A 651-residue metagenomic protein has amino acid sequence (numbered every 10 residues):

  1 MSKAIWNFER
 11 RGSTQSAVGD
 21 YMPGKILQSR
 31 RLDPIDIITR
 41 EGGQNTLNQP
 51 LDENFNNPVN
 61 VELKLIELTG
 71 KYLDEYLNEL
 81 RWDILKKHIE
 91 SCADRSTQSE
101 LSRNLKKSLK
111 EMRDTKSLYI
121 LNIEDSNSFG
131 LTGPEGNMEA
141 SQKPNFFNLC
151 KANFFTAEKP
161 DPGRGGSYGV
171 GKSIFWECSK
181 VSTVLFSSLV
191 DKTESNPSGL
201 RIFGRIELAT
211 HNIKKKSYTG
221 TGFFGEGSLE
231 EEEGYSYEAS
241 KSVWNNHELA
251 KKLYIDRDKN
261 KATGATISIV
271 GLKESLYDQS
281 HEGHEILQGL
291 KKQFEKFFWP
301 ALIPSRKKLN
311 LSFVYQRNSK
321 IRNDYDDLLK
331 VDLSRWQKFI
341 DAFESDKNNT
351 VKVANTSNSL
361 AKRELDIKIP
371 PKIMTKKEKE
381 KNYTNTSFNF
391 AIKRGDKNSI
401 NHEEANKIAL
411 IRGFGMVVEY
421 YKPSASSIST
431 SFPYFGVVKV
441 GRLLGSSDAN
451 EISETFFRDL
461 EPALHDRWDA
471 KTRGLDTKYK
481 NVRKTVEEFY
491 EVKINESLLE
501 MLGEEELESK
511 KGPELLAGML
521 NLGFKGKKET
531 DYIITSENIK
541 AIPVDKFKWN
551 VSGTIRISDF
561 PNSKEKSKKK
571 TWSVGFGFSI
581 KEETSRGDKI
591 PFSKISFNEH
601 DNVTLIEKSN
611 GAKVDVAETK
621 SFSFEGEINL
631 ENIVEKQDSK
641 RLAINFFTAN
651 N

Functional and structural regions predicted by a protein language model:
M1-A17, L276, H281, I286-Q293 (+1 more regions): Charged regulatory segments coupled to nucleotide-binding catalytic modules in large multidomain enzymes
M1-E124, G133-N137, S141, F147: Bergerat-fold GHKL ATPase/HATPase_c domain
W6-Y21, I120, E139-A157, E233-W244 (+2 more regions): Active-site-adjacent bridging/hinge elements
G42, N48, L65-T69, D125-G130 (+9 more regions): Short, flexible loop/turn elements at secondary-structure junctions
L51, K71-D74, L131-P134, E177 (+4 more regions): Short helix/loop capping segments that flank catalytic or ligand/cofactor-binding pockets
N57-V61, L65-C92, I120, S167-R317: GHKL-type ATPase core
D94-S195, G222: Flexible ATP-lid and adjacent glycine-rich G1/G2 motifs of the Bergerat
E124-N153, K192-D258, L360-I411: Long, low-complexity, polar/charged, intrinsically disordered or flexibly structured peripheral segments
